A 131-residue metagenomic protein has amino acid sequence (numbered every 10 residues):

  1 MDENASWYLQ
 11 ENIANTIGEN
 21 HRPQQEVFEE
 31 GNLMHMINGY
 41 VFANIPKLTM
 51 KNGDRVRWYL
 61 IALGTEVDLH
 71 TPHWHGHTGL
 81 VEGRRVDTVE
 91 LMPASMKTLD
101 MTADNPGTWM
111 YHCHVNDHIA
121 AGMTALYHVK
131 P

Functional and structural regions predicted by a protein language model:
M1-P131: Copper-binding active sites and cupredoxin-like electron-transfer domains, recognizing His/Cys-rich ligand loops
